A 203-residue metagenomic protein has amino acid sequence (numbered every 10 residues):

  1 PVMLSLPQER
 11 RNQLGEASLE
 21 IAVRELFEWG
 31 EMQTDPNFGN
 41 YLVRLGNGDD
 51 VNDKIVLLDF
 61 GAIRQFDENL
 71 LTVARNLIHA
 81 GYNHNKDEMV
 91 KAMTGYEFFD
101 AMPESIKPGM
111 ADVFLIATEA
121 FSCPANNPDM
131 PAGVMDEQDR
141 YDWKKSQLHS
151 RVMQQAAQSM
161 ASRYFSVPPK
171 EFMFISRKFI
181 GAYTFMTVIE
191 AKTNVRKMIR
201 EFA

Functional and structural regions predicted by a protein language model:
P1-A17, R44-A203: Helix-rich C-lobe and terminal helical cap/extension of kinase-like folds
L6-T34: Conserved kinase catalytic-core helix
D35-L42: Catalytic-loop signature of eukaryotic-like protein kinases
